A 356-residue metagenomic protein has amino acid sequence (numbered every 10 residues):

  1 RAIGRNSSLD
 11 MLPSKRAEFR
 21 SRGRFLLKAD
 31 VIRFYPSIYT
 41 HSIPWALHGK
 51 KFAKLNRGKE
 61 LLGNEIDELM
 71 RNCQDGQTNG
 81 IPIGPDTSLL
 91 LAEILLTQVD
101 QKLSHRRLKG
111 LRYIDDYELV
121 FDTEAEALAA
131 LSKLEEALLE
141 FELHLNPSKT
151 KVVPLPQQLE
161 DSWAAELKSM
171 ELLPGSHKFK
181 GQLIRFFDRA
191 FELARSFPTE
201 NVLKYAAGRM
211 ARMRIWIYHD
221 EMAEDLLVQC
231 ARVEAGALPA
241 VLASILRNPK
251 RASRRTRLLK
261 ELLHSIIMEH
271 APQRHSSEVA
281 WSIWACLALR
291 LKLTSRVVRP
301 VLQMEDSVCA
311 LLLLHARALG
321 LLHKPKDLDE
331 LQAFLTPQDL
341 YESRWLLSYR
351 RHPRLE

Functional and structural regions predicted by a protein language model:
R1-S7: Extended, Lys/Arg-enriched charged tracts that mediate electrostatic binding to polyanionic substrates
L9-M11: Catalytic-core helical/loop segments in enzymes performing group transfer/polymerization on anionic/lipid-linked
S14-I114, L119-E135, F141-L143, E171 (+1 more regions): Conserved polymerase palm-domain catalytic core
G84, F141-L172: Conserved catalytic core of two-metal-ion nucleotidyltransferases
